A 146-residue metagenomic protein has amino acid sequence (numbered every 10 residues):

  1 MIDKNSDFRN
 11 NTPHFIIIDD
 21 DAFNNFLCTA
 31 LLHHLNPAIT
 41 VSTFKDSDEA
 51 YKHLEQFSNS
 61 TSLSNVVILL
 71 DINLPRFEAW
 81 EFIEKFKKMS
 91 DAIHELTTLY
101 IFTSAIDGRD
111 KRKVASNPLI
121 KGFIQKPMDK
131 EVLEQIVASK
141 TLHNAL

Functional and structural regions predicted by a protein language model:
M1-I16, A22-F23, T29, I93 (+1 more regions): Non-catalytic signal-transmission and effector/linker regions of two-component phosphorelay proteins
N5, E81, H94-Y100, A105-G122: Alpha4 helix (beta4-alpha4-beta5 surface) of REC/receiver domains from two-component response regulators
A22-D46: Two-component/phosphorelay signaling modules centered on CheY-like receiver
T43-K52, Q56, A79: Helix N-cap/capping motif at the beta->alpha junctions
L63-V67, A92-T98: His-Asp phosphorelay/catalytic-motif detector in bacterial-type signaling
I68, G122-F123: Two-component signal transduction core modules
L70-I72: Active-site residues of response regulator receiver
P75: The feature encodes the CheY-like receiver
